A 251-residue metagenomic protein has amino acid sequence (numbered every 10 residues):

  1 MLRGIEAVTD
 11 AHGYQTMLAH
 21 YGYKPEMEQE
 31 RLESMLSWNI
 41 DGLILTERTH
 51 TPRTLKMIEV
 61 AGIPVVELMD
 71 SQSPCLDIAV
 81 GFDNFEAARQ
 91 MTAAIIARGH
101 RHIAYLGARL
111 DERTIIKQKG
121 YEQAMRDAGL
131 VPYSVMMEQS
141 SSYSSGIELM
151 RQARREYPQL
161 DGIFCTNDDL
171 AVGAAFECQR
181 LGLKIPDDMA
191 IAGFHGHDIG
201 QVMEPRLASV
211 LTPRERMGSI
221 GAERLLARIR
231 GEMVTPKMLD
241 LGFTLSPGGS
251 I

Functional and structural regions predicted by a protein language model:
G4-M17, E30, L36-N39, P52 (+2 more regions): Bacterial carbohydrate/catabolite-sensing allosteric modules
G22-P25, T46-T51, D169: Short beta->alpha connector loops
L43: Intrinsically disordered, low-complexity polar regions and short flexible loop motifs
